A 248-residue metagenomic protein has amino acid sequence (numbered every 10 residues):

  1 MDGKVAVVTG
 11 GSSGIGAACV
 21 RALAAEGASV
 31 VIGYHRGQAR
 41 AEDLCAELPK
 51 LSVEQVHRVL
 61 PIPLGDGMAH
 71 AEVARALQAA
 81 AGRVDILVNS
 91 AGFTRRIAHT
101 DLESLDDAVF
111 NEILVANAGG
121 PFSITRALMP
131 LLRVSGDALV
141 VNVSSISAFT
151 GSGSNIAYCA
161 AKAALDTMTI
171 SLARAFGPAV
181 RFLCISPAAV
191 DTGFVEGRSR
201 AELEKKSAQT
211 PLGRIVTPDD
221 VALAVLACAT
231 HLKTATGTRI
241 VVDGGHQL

Functional and structural regions predicted by a protein language model:
V5, S12-S13: Conserved glycine-rich cofactor-binding loop
A98-N111, E202, K206: Substrate-binding pocket helix/loop in short-chain dehydrogenase/reductase
T125, A161, T169: Active-site helix of classical SDR
P130, A173-P178: Alpha-helical segment proximal to the catalytic Tyr-Lys
S145: Residue(s) in the substrate-gating loop at a strand-loop-helix junction that position the organic substrate next
G177-R181, A235-G237: Short, small/polar-rich loop/turn modules that mediate ligand/substrate recognition or access, typified
T217-V242, Q247: C-terminal substrate-recognition "lid" of short-chain dehydrogenase/reductases
